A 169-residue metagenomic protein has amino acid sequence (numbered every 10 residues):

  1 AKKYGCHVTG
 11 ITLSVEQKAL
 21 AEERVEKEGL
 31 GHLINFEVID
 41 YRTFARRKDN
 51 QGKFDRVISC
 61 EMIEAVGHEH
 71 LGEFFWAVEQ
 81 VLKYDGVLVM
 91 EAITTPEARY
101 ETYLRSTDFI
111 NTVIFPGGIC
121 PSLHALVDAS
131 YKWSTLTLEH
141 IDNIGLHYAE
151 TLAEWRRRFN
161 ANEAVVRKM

Functional and structural regions predicted by a protein language model:
C6-L13: Conserved SAM-binding motif I beta-strand of class I
E16: Conserved Rossmann-like nucleotide-cofactor binding loop
A21-E22: Conserved SAM-binding loop
L30, V66-G67, L82-K83: Helix-to-beta-strand junctions that scaffold the AdoMet/dcAdoMet cofactor pocket in Class I SAM-dependent enzymes
R42-V57: A short acidic, Gly/Pro-enriched loop at the edge of an enzyme's catalytic core that lines a small-molecule cofactor
I58-I63: A conserved beta-strand element that flanks and buttresses the S-adenosyl-L-methionine
G72-V87: A short glycine-rich, Lys/Arg-flanked "PGG" loop and its adjoining helix->strand segment in the class I
T94-M169: Substrate-binding/catalytic lobe of Class I Rossmann-like enzymes that use SAM or dcSAM, i.e., the mid-to-C-terminal
